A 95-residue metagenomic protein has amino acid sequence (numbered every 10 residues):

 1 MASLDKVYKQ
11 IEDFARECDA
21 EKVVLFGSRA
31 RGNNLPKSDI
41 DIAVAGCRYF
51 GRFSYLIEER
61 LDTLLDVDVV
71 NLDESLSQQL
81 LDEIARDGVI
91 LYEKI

Functional and structural regions predicted by a protein language model:
M1-K22, A30-P36, A45-I95: Catalytic core of pol beta-like nucleotidyltransferases
